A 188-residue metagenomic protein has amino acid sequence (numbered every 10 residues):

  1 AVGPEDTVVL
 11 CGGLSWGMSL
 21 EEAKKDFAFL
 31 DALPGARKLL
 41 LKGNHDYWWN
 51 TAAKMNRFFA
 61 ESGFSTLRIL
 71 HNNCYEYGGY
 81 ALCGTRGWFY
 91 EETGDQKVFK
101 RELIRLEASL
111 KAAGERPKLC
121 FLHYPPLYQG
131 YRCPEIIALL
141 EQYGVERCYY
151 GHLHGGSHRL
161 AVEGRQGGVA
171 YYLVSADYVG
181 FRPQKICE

Functional and structural regions predicted by a protein language model:
A1, A53, E76, K100 (+4 more regions): Binuclear metal-dependent phosphoesterase catalytic core
A1-Y77, R132-V145, L173-S175: Core catalytic region of metal-dependent phosphoesterases/phosphodiesterases, especially metallo-beta-lactamase-like
T7, Y80-A81, P117-L119, R147: Structural motif
L14-S15, N44-D46, G87-W88, P125-L127 (+3 more regions): Catalytic metal-binding/acid-base residues of hydrolase active sites
S19-L20, F89-K97, A113-E146: Active-site-proximal segments of metal-dependent phosphoesterases and phosphodiesterases across multiple
S65-L67, F89, E107: Preference for well-ordered, secondary-structure-rich cores of eukaryotic proteins
Y77-Y80, T85-I104: Histidine/lysine/aspartate-rich catalytic loop segments that bind and position anionic ligands
G79-W88, L119-F121, A170-A176: Active-site-proximal beta-strand elements of phosphoester/diester hydrolases
